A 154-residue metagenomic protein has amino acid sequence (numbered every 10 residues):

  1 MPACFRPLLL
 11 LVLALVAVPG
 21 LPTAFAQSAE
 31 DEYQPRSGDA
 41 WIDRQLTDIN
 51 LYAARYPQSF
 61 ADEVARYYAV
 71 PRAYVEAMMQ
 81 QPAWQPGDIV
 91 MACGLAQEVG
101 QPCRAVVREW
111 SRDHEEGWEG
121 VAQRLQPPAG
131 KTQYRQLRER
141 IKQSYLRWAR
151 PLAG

Functional and structural regions predicted by a protein language model:
M1-L9: Bacterial N-terminal signal peptides that target proteins for export
C4-F5, F25, W148: Generic extreme N-terminus detector
L9-G20: Bacterial N-terminal signal peptides
G20-A26: Sec/Tat signal peptide C-region and signal peptidase I cleavage site
A26-N50: Short N-terminal segments immediately surrounding and downstream of signal-peptide cleavage
Q45-G154: Mature extracellular/secreted ectodomains of secretory-pathway proteins
